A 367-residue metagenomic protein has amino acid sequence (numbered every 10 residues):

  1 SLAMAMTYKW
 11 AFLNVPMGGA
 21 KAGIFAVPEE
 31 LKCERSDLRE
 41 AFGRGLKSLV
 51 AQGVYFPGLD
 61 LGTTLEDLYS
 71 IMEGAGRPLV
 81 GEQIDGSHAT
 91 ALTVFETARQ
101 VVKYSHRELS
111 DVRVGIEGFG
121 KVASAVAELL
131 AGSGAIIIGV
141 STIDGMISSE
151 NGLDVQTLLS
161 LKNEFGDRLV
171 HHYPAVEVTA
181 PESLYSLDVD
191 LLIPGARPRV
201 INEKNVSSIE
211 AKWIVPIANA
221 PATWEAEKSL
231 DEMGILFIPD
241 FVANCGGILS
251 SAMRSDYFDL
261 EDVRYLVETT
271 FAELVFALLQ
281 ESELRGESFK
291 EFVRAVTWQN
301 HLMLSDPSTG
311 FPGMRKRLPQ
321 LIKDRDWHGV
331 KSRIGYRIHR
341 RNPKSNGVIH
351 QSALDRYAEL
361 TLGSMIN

Functional and structural regions predicted by a protein language model:
S1-D85, R325, K331-R337, R341: N-terminal ligand-binding/catalytic initiation module
L2, V94-V102, V126, I248-A252 (+2 more regions): Buried hydrophobic packing segments
V54-D60, L79-G81, G139-T142, I193-P194 (+4 more regions): General beta-strand structural signal in soluble alpha/beta enzymes
D85-S186: Glycine-rich phosphate/diphosphate-binding loop of Rossmann-like nucleotide-binding domains
V122-V126, V200-E203, A222-W224, C245-G247: Short glycine/serine/threonine-rich phosphate/pyrophosphate-binding segments that cradle anionic phosphate groups
G145-I238: Rossmann-like adenosine-cofactor binding region
K212-N367: Adenosine-phosphate binding glycine-rich loop
